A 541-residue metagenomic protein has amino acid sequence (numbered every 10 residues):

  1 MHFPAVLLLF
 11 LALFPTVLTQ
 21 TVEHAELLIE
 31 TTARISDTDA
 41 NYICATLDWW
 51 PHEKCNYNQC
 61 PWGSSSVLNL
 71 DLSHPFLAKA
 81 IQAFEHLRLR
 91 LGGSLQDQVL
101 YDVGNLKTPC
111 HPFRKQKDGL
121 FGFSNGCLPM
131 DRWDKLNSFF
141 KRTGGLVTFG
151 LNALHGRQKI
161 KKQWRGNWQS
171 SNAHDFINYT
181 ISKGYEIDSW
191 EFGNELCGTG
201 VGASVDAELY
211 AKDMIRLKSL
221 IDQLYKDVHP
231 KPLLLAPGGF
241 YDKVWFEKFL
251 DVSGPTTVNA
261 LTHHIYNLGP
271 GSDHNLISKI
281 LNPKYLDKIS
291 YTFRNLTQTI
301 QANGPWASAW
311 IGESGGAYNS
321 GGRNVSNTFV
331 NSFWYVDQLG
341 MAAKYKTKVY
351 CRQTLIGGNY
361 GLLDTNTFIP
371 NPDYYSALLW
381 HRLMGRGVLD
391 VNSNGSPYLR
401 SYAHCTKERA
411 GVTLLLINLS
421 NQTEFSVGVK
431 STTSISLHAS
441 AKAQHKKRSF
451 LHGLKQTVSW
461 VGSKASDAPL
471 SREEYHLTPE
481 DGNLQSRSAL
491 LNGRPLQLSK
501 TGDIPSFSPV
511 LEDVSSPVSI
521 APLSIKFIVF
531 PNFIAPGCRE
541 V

Functional and structural regions predicted by a protein language model:
H2-A260, S290-G312, G316-V541: Non-catalytic accessory regions flanking glycosidase/transglycosidase catalytic cores in CAZymes
G200-V205, H264-T292: Substrate-binding/catalytic cleft of secreted carbohydrate-active enzymes, primarily glycoside hydrolases
